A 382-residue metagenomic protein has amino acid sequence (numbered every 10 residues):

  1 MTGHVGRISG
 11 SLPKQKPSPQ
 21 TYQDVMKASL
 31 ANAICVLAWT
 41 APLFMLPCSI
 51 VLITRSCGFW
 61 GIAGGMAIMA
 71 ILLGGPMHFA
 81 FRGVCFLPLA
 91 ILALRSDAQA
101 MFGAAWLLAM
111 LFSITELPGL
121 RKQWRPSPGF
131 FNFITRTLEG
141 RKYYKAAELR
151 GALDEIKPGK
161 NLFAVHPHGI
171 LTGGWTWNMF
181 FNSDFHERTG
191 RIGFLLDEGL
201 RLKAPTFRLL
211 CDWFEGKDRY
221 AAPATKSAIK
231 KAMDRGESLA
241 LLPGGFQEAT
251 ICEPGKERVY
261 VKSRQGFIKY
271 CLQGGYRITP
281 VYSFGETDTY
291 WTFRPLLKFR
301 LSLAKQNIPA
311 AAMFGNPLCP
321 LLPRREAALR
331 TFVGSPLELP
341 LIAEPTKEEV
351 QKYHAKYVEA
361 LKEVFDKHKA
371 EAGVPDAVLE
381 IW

Functional and structural regions predicted by a protein language model:
G3-Y220, V374, V378-L379: Membrane-anchoring hydrophobic helices of lipid-metabolizing enzymes
P19-Y22, F130-E338, A343-E344: Soluble catalytic domains of membrane acyltransferases
M26, A147-E148, G274, L361 (+1 more regions): Generic alpha-helical secondary structure signal
L43-M45, L52, N307, A343 (+3 more regions): Polar low-complexity intrinsically disordered regions
L329-F332, L341, E348-E371: Pol beta-like nucleotidyltransferase catalytic core
